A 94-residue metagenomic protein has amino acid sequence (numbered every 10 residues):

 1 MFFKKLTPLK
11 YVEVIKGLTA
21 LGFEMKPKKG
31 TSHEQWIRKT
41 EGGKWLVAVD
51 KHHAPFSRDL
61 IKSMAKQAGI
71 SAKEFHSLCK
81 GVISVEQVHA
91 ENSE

Functional and structural regions predicted by a protein language model:
M1-L9: A detector for short, charged/polar N-terminal pre-domain segments
P8-E24: Amphipathic alpha-helical segments
K10, V14, F56-L60, S71-F75: Amphipathic alpha-helical interface surfaces
G17, K44, P55-S57, L78 (+1 more regions): Residues in flexible loops and secondary-structure boundaries
M25-S63: A short, structured beta-strand/loop element
K62-E94: C-terminal structural segments of small proteins and small subunits
